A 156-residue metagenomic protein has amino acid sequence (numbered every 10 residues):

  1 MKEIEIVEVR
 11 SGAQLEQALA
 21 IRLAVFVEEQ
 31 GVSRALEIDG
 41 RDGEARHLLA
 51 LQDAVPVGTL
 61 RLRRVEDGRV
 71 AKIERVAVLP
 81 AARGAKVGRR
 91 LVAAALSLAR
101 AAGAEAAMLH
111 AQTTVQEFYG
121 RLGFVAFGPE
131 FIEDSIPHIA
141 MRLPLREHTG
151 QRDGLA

Functional and structural regions predicted by a protein language model:
M1, G12-A24: A short, well-structured alpha-helix characteristic of acyl/acetyltransferase catalytic modules
M1-G12, E147-A156: Conserved N-terminal entry element of GNAT/NAT acetyltransferase domains
L23-D53, R61: Active-site rim helix/loop that mediates acceptor-substrate recognition in acyltransferases
L49, V55-R64, V70-A77: Conserved beta-strand in the GNAT
V78, G84-S97: Conserved acetyl-CoA-binding loop-helix of GNAT-fold acetyltransferases
A99-Q112: Conserved GNAT acetyl-CoA-binding A-motif
T113, I132-A156: C-terminal "cap" of GNAT-fold acetyltransferases
G120-P129: Conserved acetyl-CoA-binding loop of GNAT-fold acetyltransferases
